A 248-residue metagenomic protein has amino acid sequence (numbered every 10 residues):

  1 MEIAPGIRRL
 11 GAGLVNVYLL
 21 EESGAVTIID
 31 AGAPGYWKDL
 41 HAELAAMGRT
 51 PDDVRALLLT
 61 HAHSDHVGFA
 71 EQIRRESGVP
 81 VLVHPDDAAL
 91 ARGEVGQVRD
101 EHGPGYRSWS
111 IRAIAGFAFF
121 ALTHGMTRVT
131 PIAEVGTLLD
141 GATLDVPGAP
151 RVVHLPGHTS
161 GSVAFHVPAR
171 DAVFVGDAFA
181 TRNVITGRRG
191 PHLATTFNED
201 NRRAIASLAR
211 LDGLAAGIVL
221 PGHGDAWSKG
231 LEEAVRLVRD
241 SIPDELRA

Functional and structural regions predicted by a protein language model:
M1-M47, P51, F165-A180: Conserved beta-strand hairpin/beta-sheet module of binuclear metal-dependent hydrolase folds, prominently
I3, E76-S77, A215: Short, structured coil segments at secondary-structure junctions
T27-I29, L58, V81, A172-F174 (+1 more regions): Residue-level marker for buried hydrophobic side chains located in beta-strands that build the well-ordered beta-sheet
A33-G35, G125-V129, A149-P156, S160-L231 (+1 more regions): Metallo-beta-lactamase
W37-A88: Active-site metal-binding motif and surrounding structural segment of the metallo-beta-lactamase
D86-E101, A169-T181: Short, solvent-exposed beta-strand-terminating loops
A88-V153, E199, R203-A216: Metallo-beta-lactamase
E232-R236, D240-A248: C-terminal regulatory/interaction regions
